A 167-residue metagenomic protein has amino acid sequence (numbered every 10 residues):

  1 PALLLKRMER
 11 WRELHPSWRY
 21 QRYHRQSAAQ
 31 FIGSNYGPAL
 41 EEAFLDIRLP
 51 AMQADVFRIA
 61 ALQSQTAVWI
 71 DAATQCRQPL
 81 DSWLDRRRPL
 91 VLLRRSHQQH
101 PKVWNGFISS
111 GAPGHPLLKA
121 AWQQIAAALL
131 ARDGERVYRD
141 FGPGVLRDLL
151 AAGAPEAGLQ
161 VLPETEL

Functional and structural regions predicted by a protein language model:
P1-A54, I70-L167: Glycosyltransferase-associated regions of secretory-pathway enzymes, highlighting luminal stem/catalytic domains
Q53-A67: Solvent-exposed aromatic/hydrophobic patches embedded in short alpha-helical segments
